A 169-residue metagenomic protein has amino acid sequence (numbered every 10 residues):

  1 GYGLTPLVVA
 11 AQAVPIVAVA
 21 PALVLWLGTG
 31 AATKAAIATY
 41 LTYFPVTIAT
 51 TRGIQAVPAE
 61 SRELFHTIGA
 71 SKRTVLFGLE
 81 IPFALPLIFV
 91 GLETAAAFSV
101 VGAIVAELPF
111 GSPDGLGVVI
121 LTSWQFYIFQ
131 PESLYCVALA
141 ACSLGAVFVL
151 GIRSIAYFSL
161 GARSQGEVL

Functional and structural regions predicted by a protein language model:
G1-V8: Transmembrane-helix boundary motif in ABC transporter permease subunits
V8-P45, R52-G53: Generic hydrophobic transmembrane alpha-helix motif, especially the helices
I16, A20, P45, E63 (+1 more regions): Functionally critical, cavity-lining and gating residues within the transmembrane helices of 12-TM secondary
A36-Y40, K72-V105, I152: Transmembrane alpha-helices
A49-I88, I120: Short cytoplasmic-facing helical segments at TM-TM junctions of multi-pass membrane proteins
Q55, Y135-L169: C-terminal transmembrane helix and the adjacent membrane-cytosol boundary/short C-terminal tail of inner/organellar
G91-A146, L150: Non-cytoplasmic
